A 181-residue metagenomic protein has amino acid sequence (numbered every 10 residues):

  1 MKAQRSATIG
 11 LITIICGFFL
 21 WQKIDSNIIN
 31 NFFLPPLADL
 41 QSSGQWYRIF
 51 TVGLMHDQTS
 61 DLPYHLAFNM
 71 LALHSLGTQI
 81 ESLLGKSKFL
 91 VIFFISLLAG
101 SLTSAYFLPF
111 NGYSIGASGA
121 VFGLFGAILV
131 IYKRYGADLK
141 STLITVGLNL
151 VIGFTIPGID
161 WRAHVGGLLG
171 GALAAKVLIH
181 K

Functional and structural regions predicted by a protein language model:
M1-C16, K140, L148-K181: C-terminal transmembrane module of polytopic alpha-helical membrane proteins
A3-I115, I156-I159: N-terminal TM1-TM2 helical hairpin plus the immediately adjacent luminal interfacial "cap"
D57-Q58, I128, K133, F154: A general structural signal marking secondary-structure boundaries and capping sites
D61-L73, I115-A127, D160-I179: Alpha-helical transmembrane segments that form the membrane-embedded catalytic/substrate-binding core of multi-pass
L71-H74, L98-S101, L124-A127, T145-G153: Hydrophobic, membrane-inserted alpha-helices
S82-L83, I128-L143, I179-K181: Alpha-helical transmembrane bundle and helix-membrane interface signal in multi-pass integral membrane proteins
S87-I95, G116-V121, L139-G147: Cytoplasmic-side transmembrane-helix entry/capping segments in multi-pass membrane proteins
